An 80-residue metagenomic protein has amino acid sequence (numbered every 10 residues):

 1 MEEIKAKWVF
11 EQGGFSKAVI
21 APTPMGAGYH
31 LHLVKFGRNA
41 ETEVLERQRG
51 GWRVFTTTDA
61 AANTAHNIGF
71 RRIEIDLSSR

Functional and structural regions predicted by a protein language model:
M1, E41, T56-T58: Hydrophobic alpha-helical segments with strong N-terminal bias
M1-E3, R53, D76: A charge-rich, low-complexity, intrinsically flexible signal that marks solvent-exposed coils, linkers, repeats
M1-G13: Negatively charged, low-complexity tracts enriched in Asp/Glu with abundant Ser/Thr
F10, A21-T23, A65: Generic marker of residues within folded, mature protein domains
Q12-F15, I68: Short secondary-structure junctions
S16-I20: A short linear hydrophobic-aromatic micro-motif
A21-G50, F70-R71, I75-R80: Short aromatic-glycine-(Arg/Gly/Cys) micro-motifs in beta-strand/loop hairpins
T56-F70: A short, charged, amphipathic alpha-helix used as a generic interaction element across diverse proteins
